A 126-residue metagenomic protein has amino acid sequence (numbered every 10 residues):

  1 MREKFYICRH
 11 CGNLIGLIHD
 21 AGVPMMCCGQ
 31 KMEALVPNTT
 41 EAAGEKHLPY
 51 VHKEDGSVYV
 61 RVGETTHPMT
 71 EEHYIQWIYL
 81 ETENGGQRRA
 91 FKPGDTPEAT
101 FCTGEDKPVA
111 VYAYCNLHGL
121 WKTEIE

Functional and structural regions predicted by a protein language model:
F5, P24, Y112: Residues immediately within or flanking Cys/His clusters that coordinate Zn2+ in small zinc-binding modules
C8-C11, C27, C115: Short cysteine-rich clusters marking metal-coordination/redox-active sites
L17-A21, L35-N38, T123-I125: Short Cys/His-rich "knuckle" micro-motifs
A21-K31: Cysteine-rich micro-motifs
V62-T70: Short amphipathic, basic-aromatic surface patches that mediate peripheral association with negatively charged
P97-F101: Short strand-edge motifs at loop-to-beta-strand transitions and within beta-strands of extracellular beta-rich domains
K107-L117: Short, aromatic- and glycine-rich surface loops/edge beta-strands on solvent-exposed regions
N116-E124: Short acidic/polar inter-strand loop motif in beta-rich domains
